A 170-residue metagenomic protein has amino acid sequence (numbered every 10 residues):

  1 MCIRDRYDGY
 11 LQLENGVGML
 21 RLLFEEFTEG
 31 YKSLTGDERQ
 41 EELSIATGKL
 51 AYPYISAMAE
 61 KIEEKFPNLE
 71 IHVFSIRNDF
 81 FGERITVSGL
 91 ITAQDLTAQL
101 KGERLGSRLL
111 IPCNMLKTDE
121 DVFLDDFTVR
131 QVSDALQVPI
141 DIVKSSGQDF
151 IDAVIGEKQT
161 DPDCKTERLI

Functional and structural regions predicted by a protein language model:
M1-I3: Short, small-residue-biased leader/transition segments that mark boundaries at the very start of proteins
R6-T35: SAM-dependent nucleic-acid methyltransferase catalytic core
K32-E38, K61-F66, L100-K101: Short, conserved, surface-exposed binding loops centered on an aromatic residue
Q40-A93: Redox- and metal-dependent alpha/beta enzyme cores, enriched for Fe-S-associated oxidoreductases and cofactor-handling
E41-I45, L69-I71, L105-N114, P139-I140: Hydrophobic beta-strand segments of well-ordered beta-sheets in folded domains
G48, I76, I111-M115, S145-S146: Short, loop-centered acidic/histidine patches that primarily coordinate divalent metals
N78-Q131: Cofactor-cradling patches in redox/metallo enzymes
E120-I170: Peripheral docking tails and interdomain loops at the edges of cofactor- or intermediate-handling domains
